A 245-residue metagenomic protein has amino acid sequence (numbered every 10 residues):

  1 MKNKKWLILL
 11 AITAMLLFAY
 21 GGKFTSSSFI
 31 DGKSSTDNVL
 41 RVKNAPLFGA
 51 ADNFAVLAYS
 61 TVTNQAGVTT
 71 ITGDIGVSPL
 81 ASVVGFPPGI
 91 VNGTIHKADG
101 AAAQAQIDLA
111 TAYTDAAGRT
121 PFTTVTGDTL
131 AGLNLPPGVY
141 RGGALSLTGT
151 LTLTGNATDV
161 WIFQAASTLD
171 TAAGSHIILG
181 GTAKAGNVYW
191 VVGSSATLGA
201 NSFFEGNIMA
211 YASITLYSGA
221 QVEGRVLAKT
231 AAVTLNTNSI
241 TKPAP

Functional and structural regions predicted by a protein language model:
M1-K5: Positively charged n-region of N-terminal signal peptides that target proteins for export
W6-P46: Short, polar/proline-rich extracytoplasmic segments that appear immediately after membrane translocation
K43-P245: Solvent-exposed adhesion/ligand-recognition segments of exported proteins
